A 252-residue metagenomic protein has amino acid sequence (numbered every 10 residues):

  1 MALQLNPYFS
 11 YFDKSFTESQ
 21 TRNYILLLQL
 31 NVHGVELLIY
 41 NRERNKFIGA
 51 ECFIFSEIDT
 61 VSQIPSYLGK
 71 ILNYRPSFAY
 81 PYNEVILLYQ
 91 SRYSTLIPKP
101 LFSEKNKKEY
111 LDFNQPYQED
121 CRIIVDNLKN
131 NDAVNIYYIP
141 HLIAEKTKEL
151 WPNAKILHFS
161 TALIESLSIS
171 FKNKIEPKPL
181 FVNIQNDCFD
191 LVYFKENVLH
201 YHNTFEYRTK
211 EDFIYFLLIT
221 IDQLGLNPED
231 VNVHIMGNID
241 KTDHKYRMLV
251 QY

Functional and structural regions predicted by a protein language model:
M1-R44: N-terminal basic/disordered segments at the start of proteins
A2-L3, G34, N127-L226: Small-residue (GG/TT-enriched) beta-loop-alpha framework at ligand/catalytic clefts
F16-R22, Q29-N31, S77-Y82, L128-K129 (+2 more regions): Flexible, charged surface loops at secondary-structure boundaries
I25-Q29, I86, P179-N183: Short glycine-aspartate micro-motif
G34-V61, N197-E211: Short glycine-rich, Thr/Ser-proximal phosphate-binding strand/loop in the N-terminal lobe of ATP-dependent enzymes
Y40, I48-E57, S62-I169: Active-site neighborhood for divalent-cation/phosphate handling
Y67-A79, L217-D230: Short, basic/hydrophobic alpha-helical segments
N232-L249: Glycine-rich phosphate-binding loops at beta-strand->alpha-helix junctions
